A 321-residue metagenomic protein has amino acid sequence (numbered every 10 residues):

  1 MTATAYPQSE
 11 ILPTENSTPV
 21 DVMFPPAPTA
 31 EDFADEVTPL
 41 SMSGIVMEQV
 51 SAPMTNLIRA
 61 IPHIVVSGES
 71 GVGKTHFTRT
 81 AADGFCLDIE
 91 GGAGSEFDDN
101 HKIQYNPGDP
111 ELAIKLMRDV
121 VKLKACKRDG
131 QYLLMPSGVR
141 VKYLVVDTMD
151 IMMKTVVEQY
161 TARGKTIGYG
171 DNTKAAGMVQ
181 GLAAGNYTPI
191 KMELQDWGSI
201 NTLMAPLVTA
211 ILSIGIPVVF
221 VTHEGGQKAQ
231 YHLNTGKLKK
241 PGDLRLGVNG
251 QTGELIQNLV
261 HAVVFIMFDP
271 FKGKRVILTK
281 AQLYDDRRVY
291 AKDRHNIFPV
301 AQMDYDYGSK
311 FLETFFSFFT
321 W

Functional and structural regions predicted by a protein language model:
M1-M23: N-terminal acidic, proline/glycine-rich, low-complexity intrinsically disordered segments
D21-P53: N-terminal pre-Walker A segment at the start of P-loop NTPase domains
S43-G44, P62-V66, Y105, D196-W197 (+1 more regions): Short, flexible loop segments at the rims of nucleotide/cofactor-binding pockets, characterized by
M54-V146, D150-T155: Conserved P-loop
T75-T78, A210, L255-I256: Hydrophobic/aromatic ligand-binding patch that stacks against planar heteroaromatic rings of cofactors or nucleotides
Y143, D150-E254: P-loop NTPase motor core
V218-Q302: Phosphate-binding/switch region of NTP-binding enzymes
A301-W321: Charged phosphate-binding loop/patch that engages nucleotide di/tri-phosphates or the phosphate backbone of nucleic
